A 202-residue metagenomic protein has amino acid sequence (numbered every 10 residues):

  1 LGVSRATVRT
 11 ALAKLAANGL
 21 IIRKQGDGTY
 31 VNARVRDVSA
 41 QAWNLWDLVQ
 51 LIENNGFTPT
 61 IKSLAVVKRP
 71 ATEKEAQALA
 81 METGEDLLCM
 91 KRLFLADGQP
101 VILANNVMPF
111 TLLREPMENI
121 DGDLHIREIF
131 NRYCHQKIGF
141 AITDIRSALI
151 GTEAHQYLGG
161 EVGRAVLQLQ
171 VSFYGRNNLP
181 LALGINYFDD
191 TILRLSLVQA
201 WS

Functional and structural regions predicted by a protein language model:
L1-V31: N-terminal helix-turn-helix
V35-S202: All-alpha effector-binding/dimerization core of bacterial HTH-type transcriptional repressors
